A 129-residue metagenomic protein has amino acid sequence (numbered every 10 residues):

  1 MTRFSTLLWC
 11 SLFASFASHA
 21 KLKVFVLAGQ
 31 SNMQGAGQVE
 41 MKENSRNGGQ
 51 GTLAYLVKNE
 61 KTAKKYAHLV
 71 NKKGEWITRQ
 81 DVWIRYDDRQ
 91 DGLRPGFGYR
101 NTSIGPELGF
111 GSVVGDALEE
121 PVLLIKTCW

Functional and structural regions predicted by a protein language model:
M1, S18-H19: Short, surface-exposed loop and linker segments with low hydrophobicity and enrichment for Pro/Ser/Thr
T2-W9: Sec-dependent signal peptide recognition, specifically the positively charged N-region followed immediately by
H19-W129: Cell-envelope and extracellular/periplasmic
